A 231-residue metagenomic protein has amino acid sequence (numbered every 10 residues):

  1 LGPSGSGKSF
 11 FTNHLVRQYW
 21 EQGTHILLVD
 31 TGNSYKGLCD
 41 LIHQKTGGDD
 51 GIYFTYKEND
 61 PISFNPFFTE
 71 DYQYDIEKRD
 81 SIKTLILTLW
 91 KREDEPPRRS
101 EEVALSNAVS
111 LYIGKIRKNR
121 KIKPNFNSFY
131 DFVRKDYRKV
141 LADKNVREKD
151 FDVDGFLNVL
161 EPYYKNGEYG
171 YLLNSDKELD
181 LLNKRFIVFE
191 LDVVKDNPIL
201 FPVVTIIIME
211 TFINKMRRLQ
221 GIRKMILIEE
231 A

Functional and structural regions predicted by a protein language model:
L1-Y56: Glycine-rich phosphate-binding loop of nucleotide-binding enzymes
N33-D49, E58-A231: P-loop NTPase motor domains
